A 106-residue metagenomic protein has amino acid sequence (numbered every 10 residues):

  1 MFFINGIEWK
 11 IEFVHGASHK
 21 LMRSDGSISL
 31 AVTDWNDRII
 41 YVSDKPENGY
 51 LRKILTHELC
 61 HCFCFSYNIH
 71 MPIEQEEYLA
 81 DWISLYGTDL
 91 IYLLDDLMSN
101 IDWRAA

Functional and structural regions predicted by a protein language model:
M1-G49, S66-A106: Metalloprotease/metallohydrolase-associated module, dominated by Zn2+-dependent proteases
K53-F65: Active-site recognition of the HExxH zinc-binding catalytic motif
